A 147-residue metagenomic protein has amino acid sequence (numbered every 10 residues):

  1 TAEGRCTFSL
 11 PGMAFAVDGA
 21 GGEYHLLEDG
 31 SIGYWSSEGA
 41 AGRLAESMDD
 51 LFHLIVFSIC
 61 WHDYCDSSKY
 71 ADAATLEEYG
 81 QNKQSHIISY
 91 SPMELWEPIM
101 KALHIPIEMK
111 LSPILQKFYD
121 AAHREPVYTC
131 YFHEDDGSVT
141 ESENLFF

Functional and structural regions predicted by a protein language model:
T1-A40, D66-A71, K83-F147: A surface-exposed partner-binding patch
W35-A74: Compact, glycine/acidic-enriched structural inserts
E78-N82: Polyanion-engaging groove/track-forming segments
